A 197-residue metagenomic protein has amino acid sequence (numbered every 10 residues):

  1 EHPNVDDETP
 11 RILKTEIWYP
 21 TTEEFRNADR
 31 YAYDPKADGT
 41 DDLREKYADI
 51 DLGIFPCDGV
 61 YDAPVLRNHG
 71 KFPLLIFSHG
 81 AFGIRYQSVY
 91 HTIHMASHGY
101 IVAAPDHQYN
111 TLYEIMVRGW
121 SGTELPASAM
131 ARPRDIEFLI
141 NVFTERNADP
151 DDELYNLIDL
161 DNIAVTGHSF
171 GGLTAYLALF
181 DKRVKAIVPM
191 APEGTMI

Functional and structural regions predicted by a protein language model:
E1-L75: Domain-level recognition of soluble alpha/beta enzyme cores, biased toward histidine phosphatases/phosphomutases
I17, S78, M95, I136 (+1 more regions): Divalent metal-coordination and catalytic microenvironments
I54-I115: Short substrate-entry loop that stabilizes the transition state in hydrolases
L66-R67, K185-I197: The feature captures the conserved acid-bearing segment of alpha/beta-hydrolase catalytic domains
Q87, S97, Y109-T111, T123-D161 (+1 more regions): Alpha/beta-hydrolase active-site loop
P105-D106, T166, V188-A191: Alpha/beta-hydrolase-fold catalytic nucleophile elbow
T166-G171, A175: Gly/Ala-rich beta-loop-alpha elbow adjacent to hydrolase catalytic centers
L177-K185: Conserved hydrolase catalytic core segment
